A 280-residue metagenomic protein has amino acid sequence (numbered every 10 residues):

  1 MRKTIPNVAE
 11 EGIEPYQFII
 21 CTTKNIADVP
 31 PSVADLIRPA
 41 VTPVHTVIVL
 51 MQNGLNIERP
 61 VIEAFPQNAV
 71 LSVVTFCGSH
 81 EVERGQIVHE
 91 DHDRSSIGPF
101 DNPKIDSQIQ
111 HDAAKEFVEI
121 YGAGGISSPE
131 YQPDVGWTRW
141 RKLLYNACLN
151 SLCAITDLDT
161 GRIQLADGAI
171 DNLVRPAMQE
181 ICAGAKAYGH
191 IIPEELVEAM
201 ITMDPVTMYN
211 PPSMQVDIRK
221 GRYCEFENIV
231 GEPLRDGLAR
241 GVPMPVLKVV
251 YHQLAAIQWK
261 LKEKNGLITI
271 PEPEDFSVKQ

Functional and structural regions predicted by a protein language model:
M1, P6-G12, P39, Q108 (+1 more regions): Eukaryotic N-terminal low-complexity, Ser/Thr- and Lys/Arg-rich leader segments that predominantly function as
M1-V88: Rossmann-like NAD(P)(H) cofactor-binding subdomain of soluble oxidoreductases
D28, S32, N56, D112 (+6 more regions): Conserved active-site and cofactor/substrate-binding residues in soluble primary-metabolism enzymes
L36-V41, E63-A69, V82-E194, E198: Internal alpha-helical scaffold of NAD(P)-dependent oxidoreductase catalytic cores
D171-Q280: NAD(P)-dependent Rossmann-like dehydrogenase/reductase catalytic/cofactor-binding core
